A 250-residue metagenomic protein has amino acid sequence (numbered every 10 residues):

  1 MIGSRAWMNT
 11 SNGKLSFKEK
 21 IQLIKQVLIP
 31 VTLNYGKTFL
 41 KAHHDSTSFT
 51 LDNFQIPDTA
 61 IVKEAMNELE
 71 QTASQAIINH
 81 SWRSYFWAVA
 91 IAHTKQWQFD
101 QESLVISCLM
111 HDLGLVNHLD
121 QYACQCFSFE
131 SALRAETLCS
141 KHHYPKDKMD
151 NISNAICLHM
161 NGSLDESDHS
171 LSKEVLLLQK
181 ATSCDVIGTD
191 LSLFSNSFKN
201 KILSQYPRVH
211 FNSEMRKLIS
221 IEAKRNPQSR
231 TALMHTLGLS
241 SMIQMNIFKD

Functional and structural regions predicted by a protein language model:
M1-D45, S74-W82, F86-Q98, Y144 (+1 more regions): Divalent metal-dependent phosphate-bond-processing catalytic cores, especially two-metal-ion Mg2+/Mn2+ enzymes that act
L33-M66: Short alpha-helical hairpin
T50, I61-H80, W87, G114-L119: Active-site flanking loop/helix segments enriched in acidic
Q55-A60, F99-L109: Short coil-to-beta-strand
L69, A73, A92, G114-H118 (+3 more regions): Short amphipathic alpha-helical interaction patches enriched in hydrophobic/aromatic residues with interspersed Lys/Arg
Y85-A88, S131, A135, C139: Buried hydrophobic packing segments
K95, A135-K148: Inter-helical turn/loop segments and adjacent helix faces that build the functional surface of alpha-helical bundle
E102-D120, F127, S131, A135 (+1 more regions): His-Asp-centered metal-binding catalytic motifs of divalent-metal-dependent phosphohydrolases/nucleases
